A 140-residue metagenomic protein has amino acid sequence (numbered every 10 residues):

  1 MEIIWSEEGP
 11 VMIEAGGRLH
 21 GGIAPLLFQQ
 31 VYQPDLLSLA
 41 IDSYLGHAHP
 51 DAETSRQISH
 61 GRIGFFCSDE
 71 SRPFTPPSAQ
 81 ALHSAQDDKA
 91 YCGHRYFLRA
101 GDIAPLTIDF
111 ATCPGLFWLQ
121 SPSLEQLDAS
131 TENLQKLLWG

Functional and structural regions predicted by a protein language model:
M1, G16-F74: Active-site "cap" helix and flanking loop/linker of ATP-utilizing ligase/carboxylase catalytic domains
I4-S6: Short beta-strand micro-motifs enriched in acidic
E8-V11: Conserved protein kinase catalytic/activation segment
F28, S78, S130-N133: Composition- and surface-driven signal marking solvent-exposed, interaction-prone regions in large proteins
S43, S84-D88, S130, L137: Residues that form generic nucleotide/phosphate-binding pockets
D51-S55, S84-A85, I103-I108: Short proline/glycine-enriched turn/loop segments at secondary-structure junctions
C67-R99: Glycine-rich active-site loop/lid that clamps phosphate-bearing ligands
F97-G140: Generic C-terminus detector
